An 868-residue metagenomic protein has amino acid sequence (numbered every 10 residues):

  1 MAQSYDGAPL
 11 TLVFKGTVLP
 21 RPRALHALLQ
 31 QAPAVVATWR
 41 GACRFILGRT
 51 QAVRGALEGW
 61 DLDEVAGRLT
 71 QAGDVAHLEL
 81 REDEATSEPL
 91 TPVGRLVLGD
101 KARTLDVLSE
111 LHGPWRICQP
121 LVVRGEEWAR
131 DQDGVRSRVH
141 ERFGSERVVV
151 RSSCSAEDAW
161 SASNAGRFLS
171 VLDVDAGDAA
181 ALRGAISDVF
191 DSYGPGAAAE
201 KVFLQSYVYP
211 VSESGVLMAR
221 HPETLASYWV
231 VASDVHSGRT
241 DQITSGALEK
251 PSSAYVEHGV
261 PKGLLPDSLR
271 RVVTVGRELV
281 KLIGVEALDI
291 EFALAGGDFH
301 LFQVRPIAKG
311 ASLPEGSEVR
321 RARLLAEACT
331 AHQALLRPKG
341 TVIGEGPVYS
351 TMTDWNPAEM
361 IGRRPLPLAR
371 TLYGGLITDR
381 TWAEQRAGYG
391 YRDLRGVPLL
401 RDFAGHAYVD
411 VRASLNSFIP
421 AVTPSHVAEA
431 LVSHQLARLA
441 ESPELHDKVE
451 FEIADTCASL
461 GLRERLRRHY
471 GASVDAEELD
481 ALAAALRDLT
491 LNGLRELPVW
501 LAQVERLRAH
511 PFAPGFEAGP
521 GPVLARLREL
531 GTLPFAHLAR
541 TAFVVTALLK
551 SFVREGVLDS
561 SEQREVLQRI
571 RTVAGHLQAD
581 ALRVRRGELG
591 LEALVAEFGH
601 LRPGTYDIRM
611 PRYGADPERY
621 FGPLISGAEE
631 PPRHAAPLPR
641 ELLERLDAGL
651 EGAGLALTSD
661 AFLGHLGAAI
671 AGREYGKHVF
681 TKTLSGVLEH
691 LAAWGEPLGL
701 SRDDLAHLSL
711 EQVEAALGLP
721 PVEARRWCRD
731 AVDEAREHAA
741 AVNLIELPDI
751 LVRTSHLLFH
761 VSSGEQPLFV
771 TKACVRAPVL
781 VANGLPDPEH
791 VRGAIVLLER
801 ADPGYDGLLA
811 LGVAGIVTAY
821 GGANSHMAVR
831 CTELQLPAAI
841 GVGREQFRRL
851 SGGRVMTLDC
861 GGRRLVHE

Functional and structural regions predicted by a protein language model:
M1-S4, L10-Q30, C43-W115, Q119 (+8 more regions): Conserved divalent-metal-coordinating catalytic cores that perform phosphate/pyrophosphate/nucleotidyl transfer
R136-V149, D173-Y207, G276-V280: Conserved ATP-binding module of the ATP-grasp superfamily
F143-L172: Phosphate/adenylate-binding "loop-and-lid" substructures adjacent to NTP/NAD/dNTP-binding pockets in NTP-dependent
V148-S153, A197-Q205, L288-D289, T541 (+6 more regions): Short coil/turn segments at secondary-structure boundaries
S551-F552, E641-L744: Extended, domain-scale alpha-helical bundle/helix-rich regions
G815-A819: Short internal beta-strands
